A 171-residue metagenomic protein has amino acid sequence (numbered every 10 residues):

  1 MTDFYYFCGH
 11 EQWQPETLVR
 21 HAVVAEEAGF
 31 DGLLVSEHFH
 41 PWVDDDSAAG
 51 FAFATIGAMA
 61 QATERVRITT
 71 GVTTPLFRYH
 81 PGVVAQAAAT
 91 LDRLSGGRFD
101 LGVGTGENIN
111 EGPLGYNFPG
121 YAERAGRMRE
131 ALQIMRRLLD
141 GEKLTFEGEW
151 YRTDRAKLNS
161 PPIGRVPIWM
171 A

Functional and structural regions predicted by a protein language model:
M1-T70, P161-V166: N-terminal beta1-alpha1-beta2 module of alpha/beta enzyme domains
Y6, V72, Y116-G120: Short amphipathic alpha-helical segments at helix-loop
H10-Q12, F39-H40, T74-L76, T105-I109 (+1 more regions): Active-site-proximal loop/turn and secondary-structure-junction residues that shape catalytic pockets, frequently
W13, S47-A48, Y79, E123 (+1 more regions): Residues that cap or flank secondary-structure elements
W13-T17, L76-T90: Glycine-rich anion/phosphate-binding loops
D44-A48, H80-G82, G115: Short, solvent-exposed loop/turn segments at secondary-structure boundaries
T70-G71, V103: Short glycine/serine/threonine-enriched helix-capping/active-site loop that flanks the nucleotide-sugar donor pocket
G82-A171: Internal, glycine-rich beta/alpha segment that forms the wall or movable "lid" of small-molecule/cofactor binding
